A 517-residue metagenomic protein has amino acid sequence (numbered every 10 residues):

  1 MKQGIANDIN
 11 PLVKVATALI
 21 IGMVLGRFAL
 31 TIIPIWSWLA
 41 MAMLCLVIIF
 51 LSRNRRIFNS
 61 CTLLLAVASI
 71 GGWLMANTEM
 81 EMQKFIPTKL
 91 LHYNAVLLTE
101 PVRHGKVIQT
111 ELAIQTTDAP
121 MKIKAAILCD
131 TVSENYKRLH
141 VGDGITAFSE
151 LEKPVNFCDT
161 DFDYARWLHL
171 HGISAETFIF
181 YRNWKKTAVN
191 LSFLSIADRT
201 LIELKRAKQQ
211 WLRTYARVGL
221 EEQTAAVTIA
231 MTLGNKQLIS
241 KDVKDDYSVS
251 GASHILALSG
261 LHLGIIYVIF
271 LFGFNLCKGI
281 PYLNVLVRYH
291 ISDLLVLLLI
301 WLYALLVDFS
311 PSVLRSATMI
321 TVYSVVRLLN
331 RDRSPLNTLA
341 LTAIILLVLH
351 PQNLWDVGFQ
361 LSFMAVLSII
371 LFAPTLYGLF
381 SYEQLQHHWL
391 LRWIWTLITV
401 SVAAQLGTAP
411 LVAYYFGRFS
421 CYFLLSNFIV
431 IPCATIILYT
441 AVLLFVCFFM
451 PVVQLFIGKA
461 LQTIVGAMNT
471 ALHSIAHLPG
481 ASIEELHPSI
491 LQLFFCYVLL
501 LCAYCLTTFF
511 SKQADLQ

Functional and structural regions predicted by a protein language model:
K2-A6, L63, V67-H254: Membrane-interface helix/helix-cap signal primarily in integral membrane proteins
K2-P11, L19, A29, P451-Q517: C-terminal regulatory/interaction regions
K2-T88, V446: Helix-loop-helix transmembrane hairpins and adjacent membrane-interface loops of multi-pass inner-membrane proteins
K14, G22, R55, S60-C61 (+4 more regions): Hydrophobic alpha-helical transmembrane segments in multi-pass membrane proteins
P34-L44, S362, N427-I431, Q492: Alpha-helical transmembrane segments of polytopic membrane proteins
N183-A188, S192, L261, Y267-V268 (+1 more regions): Cytosol/matrix-facing ends of alpha-helical transmembrane segments
I196, T200-Y215, V227, N235 (+13 more regions): Hydrophobic alpha-helical segments of integral membrane proteins, encompassing both true transmembrane helices
E221-T224, R288-L295, C433: Membrane-interfacial loop-to-helix junctions in multi-pass transporters
